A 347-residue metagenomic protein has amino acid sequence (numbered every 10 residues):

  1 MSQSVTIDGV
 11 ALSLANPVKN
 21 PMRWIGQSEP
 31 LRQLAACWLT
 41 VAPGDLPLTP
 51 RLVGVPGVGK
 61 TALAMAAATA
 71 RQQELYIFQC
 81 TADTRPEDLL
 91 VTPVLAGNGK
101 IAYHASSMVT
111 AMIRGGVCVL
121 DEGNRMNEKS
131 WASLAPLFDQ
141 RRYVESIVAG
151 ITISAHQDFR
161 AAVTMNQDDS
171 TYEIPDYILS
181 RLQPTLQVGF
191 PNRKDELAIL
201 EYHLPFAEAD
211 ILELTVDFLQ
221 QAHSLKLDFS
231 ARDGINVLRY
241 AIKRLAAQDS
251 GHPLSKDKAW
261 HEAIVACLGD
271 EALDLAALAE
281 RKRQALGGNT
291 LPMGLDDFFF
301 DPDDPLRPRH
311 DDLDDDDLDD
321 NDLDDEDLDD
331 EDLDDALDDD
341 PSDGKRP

Functional and structural regions predicted by a protein language model:
M1-E213, L313, D319, L337 (+1 more regions): AAA+ P-loop NTPase catalytic core and its hallmark functional loops
A35-V41, N236-Y240, E262-A266: Short, hydrophobic/amphipathic alpha-helical patches that form generic packing surfaces within helical domains
G116, D139-R142, T185, L219-D228 (+1 more regions): Short flexible/disordered coil segments
Y143, P191, A247-G251, L273: Charged, solvent-exposed alpha-helical segments that act as regulatory interaction surfaces
I199, H203, L214, F218-Q221 (+2 more regions): Residues that form generic nucleotide/phosphate-binding pockets
L204-A259: Conserved AAA+ ATPase small/helical "lid" subdomain
P253-P347: C-terminal engagement/docking regions of AAA+ P-loop ATPases
